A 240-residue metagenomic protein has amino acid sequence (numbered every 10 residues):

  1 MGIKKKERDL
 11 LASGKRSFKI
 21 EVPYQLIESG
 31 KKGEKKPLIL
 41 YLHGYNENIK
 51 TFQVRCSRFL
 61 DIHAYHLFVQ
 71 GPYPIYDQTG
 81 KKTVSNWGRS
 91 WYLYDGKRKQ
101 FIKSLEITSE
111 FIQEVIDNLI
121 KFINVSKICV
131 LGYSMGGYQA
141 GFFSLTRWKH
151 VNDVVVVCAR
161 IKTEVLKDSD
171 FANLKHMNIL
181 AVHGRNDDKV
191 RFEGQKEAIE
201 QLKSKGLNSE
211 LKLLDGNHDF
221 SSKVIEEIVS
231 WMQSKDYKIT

Functional and structural regions predicted by a protein language model:
R16-E28, E34-V125: Serine-hydrolase catalytic machinery in alpha/beta-hydrolase-like enzymes
H43-Y45, G132-Y133, G184: Conserved alpha/beta-hydrolase "nucleophile elbow" surrounding the catalytic nucleophile
I123-Y133: Alpha/beta-hydrolase fold nucleophile elbow
C129, D153-V155: Residue in the alpha/beta-hydrolase core beta-strand immediately N-terminal to the catalytic nucleophile
G132-G136, A140: Gly/Ala-rich beta-loop-alpha elbow adjacent to hydrolase catalytic centers
F142-N152: Conserved hydrolase catalytic core segment
V156-Y237: The feature captures the conserved acid-bearing segment of alpha/beta-hydrolase catalytic domains
